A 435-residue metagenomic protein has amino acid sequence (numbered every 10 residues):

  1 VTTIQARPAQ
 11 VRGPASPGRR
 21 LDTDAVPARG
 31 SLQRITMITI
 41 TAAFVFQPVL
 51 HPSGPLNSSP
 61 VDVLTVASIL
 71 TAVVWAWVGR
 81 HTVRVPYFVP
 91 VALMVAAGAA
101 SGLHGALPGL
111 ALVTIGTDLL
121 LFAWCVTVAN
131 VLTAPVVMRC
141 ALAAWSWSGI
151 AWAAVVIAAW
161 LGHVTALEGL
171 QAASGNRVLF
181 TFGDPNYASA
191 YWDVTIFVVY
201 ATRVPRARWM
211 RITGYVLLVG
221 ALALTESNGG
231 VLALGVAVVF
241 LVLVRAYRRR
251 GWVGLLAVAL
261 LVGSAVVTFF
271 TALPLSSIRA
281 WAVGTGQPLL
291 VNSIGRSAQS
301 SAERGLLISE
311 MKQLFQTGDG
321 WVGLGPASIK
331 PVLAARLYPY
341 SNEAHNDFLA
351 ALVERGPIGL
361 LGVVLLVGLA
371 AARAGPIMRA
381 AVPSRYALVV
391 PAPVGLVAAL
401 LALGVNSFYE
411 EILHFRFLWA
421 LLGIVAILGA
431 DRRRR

Functional and structural regions predicted by a protein language model:
T3, R7, R12-V78, A96-G105 (+2 more regions): N-terminal signal-anchor transmembrane segment
D22-D24, R355-L401, G429-A430: Hydrophobic transmembrane alpha-helices and their immediate junctions
R29-T39, H81-M94, C140-W145, R385-L396: Membrane-interfacial loop-to-transmembrane alpha-helix junctions, especially the N-terminal start
A67-A72, L369, V394-R435: Transmembrane alpha-helices of multi-pass inner-membrane enzymes
Y87-A96, P108-N130, G149: Aromatic-anchored transmembrane helix interface
A99, R139-S174, F180-Y247, T271 (+2 more regions): Alpha-helical transmembrane segments of multi-pass inner-membrane proteins
A154, A158-H163, R245-G295, S309-T317 (+1 more regions): A membrane-periplasm/extracellular boundary helix in multi-pass inner-membrane enzymes that assemble envelope glycans
A166-L167, V178, I294-Q313, T317-R355 (+1 more regions): Long extracytoplasmic/lumenal interhelical loops at the membrane interface of multi-pass membrane proteins
